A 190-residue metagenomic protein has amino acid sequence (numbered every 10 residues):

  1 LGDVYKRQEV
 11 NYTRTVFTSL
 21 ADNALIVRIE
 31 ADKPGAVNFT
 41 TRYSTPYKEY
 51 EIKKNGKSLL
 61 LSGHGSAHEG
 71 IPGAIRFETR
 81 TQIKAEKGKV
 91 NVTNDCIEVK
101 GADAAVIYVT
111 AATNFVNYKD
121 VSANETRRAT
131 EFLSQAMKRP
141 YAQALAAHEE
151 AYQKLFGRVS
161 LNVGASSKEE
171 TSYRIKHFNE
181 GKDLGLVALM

Functional and structural regions predicted by a protein language model:
L1-Y5: Short, small-residue-biased leader/transition segments that mark boundaries at the very start of proteins
K6-M190: Acidic/polar, glycine-enriched structural segments that form the non-catalytic walls/loops of the carbohydrate-binding
